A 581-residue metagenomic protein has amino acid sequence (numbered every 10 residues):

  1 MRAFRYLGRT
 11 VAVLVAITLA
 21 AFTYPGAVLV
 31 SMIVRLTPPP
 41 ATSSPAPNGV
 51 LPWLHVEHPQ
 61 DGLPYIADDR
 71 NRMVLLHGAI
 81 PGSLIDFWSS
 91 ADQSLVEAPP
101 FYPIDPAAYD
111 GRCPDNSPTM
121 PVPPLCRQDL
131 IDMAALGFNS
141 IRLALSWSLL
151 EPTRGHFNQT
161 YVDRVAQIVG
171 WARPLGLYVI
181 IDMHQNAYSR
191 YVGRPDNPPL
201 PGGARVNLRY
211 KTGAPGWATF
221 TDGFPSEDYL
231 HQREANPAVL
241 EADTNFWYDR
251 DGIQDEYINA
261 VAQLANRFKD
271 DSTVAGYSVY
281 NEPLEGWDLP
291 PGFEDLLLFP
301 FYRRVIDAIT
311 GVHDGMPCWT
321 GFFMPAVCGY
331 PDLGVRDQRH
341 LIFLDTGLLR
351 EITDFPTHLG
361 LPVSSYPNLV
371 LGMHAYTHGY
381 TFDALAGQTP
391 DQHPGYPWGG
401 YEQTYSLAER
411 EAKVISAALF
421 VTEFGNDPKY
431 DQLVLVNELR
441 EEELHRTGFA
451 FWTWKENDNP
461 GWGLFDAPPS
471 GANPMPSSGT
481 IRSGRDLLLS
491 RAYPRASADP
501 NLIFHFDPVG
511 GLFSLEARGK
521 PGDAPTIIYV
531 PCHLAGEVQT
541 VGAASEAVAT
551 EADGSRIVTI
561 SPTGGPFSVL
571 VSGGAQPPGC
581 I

Functional and structural regions predicted by a protein language model:
R2-I33: N-terminal type II signal-anchor transmembrane helix that functions as the membrane-insertion/stop-transfer segment
A27-N48: Ser/Thr/Pro/Gly-rich low-complexity linker/stalk segments immediately outside membranes or between
L51, H58-Y65, R70-L76, I80-L341 (+1 more regions): Active-site mouth of glycoside hydrolases
P198-A204, F268, L359-P362, D431-E442: Short, electropositive alpha-helical surface patch
L230, G372, Y430-G542, S561-I581: Aromatic-rich peripheral "rim/lid" segments of glycoside hydrolase catalytic domains that contact and position glycan
D288-D427, E443, T447: Glycoside hydrolase catalytic-domain groove-lining segments
A543-D553: Low-complexity "stalk/linker" and mucin-like segments enriched in Ser/Thr/Pro/Ala/Gly
R556-V558: Short strand-edge motifs at loop-to-beta-strand transitions and within beta-strands of extracellular beta-rich domains
